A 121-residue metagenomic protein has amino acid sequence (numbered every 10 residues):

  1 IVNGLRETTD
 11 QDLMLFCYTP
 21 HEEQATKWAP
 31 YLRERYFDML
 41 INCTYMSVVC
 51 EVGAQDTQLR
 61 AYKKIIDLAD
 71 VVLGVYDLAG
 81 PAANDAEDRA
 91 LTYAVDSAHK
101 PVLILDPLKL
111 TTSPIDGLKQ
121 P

Functional and structural regions predicted by a protein language model:
I1-Q120: Acidic/glycine-enriched connector segments
